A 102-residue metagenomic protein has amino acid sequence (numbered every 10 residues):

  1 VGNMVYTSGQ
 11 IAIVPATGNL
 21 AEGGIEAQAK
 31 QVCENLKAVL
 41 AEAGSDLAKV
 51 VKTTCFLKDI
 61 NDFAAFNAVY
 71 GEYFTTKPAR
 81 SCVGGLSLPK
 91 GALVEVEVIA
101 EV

Functional and structural regions predicted by a protein language model:
V1-V102: Short, polar/acidic, helix-capping and beta-turn segments at strand->helix junctions that line the mouths
